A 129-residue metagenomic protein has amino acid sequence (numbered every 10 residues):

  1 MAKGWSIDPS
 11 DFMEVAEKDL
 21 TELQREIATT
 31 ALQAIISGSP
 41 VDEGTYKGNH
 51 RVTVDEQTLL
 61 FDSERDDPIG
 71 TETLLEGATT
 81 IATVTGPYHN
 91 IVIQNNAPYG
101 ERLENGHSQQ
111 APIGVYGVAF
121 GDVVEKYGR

Functional and structural regions predicted by a protein language model:
M1-V15: N-terminal, Lys/Arg- and Ser/Thr-rich interaction peptides
G4, N49-R51, D66, V115 (+1 more regions): Low-complexity, intrinsically disordered short peptide segments enriched in small/polar/basic residues
P9, A16, G77-V84, Y116-V124: Generic structural signal of hydrophobic/aromatic residues within well-ordered alpha-helices of folded domains
E14-Y99: Short, low-complexity, charged/polar segments at coil/turn and helix-coil boundaries
E101-L103: Short helix/loop capping segments that flank catalytic or ligand/cofactor-binding pockets
N105-R129: Protruding loop/beta-arch "assembly-hinge" segments enriched in small, turn-prone residues
